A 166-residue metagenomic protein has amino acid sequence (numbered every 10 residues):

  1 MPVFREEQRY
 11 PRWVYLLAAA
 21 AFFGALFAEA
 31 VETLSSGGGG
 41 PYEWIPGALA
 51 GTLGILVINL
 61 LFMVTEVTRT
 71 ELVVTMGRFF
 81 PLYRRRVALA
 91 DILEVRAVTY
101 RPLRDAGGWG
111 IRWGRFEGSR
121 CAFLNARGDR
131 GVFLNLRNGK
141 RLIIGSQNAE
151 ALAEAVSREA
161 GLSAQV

Functional and structural regions predicted by a protein language model:
M1-G39, G139-R141, E154-A155, V166: N-terminal membrane-targeting/pre-transmembrane regions
G38-A50: Hydrophobic alpha-helical transmembrane segments
L49-V64: Transmembrane alpha-helices and immediately adjacent membrane-cytoplasm interface residues in multi-pass integral
T65-L72: Alpha-helical transmembrane signal-anchor/signal-peptide segments
E66, R86, I143-S146: Short aromatic/basic micro-patch
T75-K140: Non-transmembrane, membrane-adjacent beta-strand/coil modules in membrane-associated proteins and peripheral
L82, V98, L152-E154, S163-V166: A composition-biased, non-transmembrane "mature-region" signal
G131-N138, L142-S157: Terminal membrane-proximal soluble interaction domains of membrane-associated proteins
